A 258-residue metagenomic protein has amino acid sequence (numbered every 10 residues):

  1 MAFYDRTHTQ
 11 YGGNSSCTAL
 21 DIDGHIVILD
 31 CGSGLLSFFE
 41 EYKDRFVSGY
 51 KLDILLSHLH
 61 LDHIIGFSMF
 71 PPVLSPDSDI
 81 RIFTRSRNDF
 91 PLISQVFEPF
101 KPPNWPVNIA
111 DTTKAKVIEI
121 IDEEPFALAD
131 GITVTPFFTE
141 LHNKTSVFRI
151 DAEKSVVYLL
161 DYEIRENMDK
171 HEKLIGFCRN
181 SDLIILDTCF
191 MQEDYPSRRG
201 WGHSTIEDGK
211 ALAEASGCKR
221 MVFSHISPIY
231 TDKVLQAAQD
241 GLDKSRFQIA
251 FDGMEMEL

Functional and structural regions predicted by a protein language model:
M1-V156, R165-M168, L174-I175, L235-L258: Binuclear metal-dependent hydrolase catalytic cores
I22, T84, L160, H225-P228: Short glycine-centered, acidic/aromatic-flanked micro-motifs in structured strand/loop junctions that mark active-site
L29, S57, L159-L160, L186-T188 (+1 more regions): Active-site flanking residues adjacent to catalytic metal/cofactor-binding acidic residues
V156-L160, Y195: Short, basic, glycine/proline-bearing loop/turn elements
E166-G253: Cap/insert and terminal regions of metallo-dependent hydrolase folds
